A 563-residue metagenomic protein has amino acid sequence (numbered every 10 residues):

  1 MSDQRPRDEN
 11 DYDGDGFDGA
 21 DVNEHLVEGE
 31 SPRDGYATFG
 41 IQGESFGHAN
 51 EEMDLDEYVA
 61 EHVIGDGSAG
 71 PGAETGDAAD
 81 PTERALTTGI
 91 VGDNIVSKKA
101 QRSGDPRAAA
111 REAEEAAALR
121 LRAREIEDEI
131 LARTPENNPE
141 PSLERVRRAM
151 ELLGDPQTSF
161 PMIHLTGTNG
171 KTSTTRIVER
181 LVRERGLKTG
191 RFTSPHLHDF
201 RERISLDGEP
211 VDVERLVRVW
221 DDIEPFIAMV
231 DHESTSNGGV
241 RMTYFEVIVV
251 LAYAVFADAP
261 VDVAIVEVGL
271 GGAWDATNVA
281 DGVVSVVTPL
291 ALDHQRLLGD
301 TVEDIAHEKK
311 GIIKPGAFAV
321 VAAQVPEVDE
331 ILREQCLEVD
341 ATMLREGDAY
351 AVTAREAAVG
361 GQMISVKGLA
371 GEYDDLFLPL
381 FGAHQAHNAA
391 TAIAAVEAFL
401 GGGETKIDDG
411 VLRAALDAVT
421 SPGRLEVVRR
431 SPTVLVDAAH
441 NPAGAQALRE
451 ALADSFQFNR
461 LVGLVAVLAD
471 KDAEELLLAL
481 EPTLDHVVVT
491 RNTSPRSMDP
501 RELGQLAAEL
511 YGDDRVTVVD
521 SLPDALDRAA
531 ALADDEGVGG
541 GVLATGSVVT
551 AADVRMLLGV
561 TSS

Functional and structural regions predicted by a protein language model:
M1-G167, T174-R185, F192, H232-G239: Short functional linear segments
D56, V230-T235, P260-E267, G282-D375 (+1 more regions): Acidic, Mg2+-coordinating active-site environments of NTP-dependent enzymes
A118, N137-P139, L143-T158, E184-A280 (+3 more regions): ATP-dependent carboxylate-amine ligase catalytic core
F192-P195, A322-A323, L337-A357, F377-A383 (+6 more regions): Beta-strand->loop->alpha-helix junctions that form or flank phosphate-binding loops in nucleotide-handling enzymes
F256-D262, S455-N459, A529-G541: Glycine-rich phosphate-binding loop signature in dinucleotide/nucleotide-binding domains
V263-V268, D275-V286, L290-L292, D304 (+1 more regions): Nucleotide phosphate-binding/pyrophosphate-handling subdomain across enzymes that bind or process nucleotide phosphates
V325-Q335, D340, G360-M363, T433-L435 (+2 more regions): C-terminal helical cap/extension that packs against the catalytic core of soluble nucleotide-cofactor enzymes
S547: Active-site-proximal loop/hinge segments that shape catalytic or ion-binding/gating pockets
